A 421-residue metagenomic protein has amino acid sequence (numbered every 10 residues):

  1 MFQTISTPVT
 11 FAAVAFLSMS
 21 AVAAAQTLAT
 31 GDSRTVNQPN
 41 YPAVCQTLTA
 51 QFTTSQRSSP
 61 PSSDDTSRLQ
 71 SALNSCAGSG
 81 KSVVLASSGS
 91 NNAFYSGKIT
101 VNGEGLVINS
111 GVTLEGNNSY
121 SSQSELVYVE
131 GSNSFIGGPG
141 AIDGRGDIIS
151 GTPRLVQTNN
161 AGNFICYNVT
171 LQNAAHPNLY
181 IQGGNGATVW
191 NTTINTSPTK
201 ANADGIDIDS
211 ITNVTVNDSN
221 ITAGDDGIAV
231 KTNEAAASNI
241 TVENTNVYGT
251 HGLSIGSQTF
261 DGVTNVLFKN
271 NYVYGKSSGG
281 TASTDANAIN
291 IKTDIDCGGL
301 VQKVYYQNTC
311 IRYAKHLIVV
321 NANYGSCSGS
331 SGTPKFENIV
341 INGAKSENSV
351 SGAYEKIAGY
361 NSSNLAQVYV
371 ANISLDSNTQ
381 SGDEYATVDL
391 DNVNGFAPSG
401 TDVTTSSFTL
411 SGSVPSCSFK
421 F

Functional and structural regions predicted by a protein language model:
F2-N102, V112-A161, Y167, W190 (+3 more regions): Extracellular "leader-to-stem" segments immediately downstream of a signal peptide or signal-anchor in secreted/lumenal
S59-P60, D204-G205, D294-I295: Outer-membrane beta-barrel domain signature
K81, Y95-S96, G116-S124, R145-R154 (+9 more regions): Short glycine/acidic-rich loop motifs that flank beta-strands on beta-rich extracellular proteins
N92, G116-N117, A174, Q258-T259 (+2 more regions): Glycine-centered low-complexity coil/loop motifs and glycine-rich tracts, especially the flexible linkers
G105, S110-G111, S132-A141, G162-N173 (+9 more regions): Right-handed parallel beta-helix
T259, G279-F421: Extracellular beta-rich repeat passengers
